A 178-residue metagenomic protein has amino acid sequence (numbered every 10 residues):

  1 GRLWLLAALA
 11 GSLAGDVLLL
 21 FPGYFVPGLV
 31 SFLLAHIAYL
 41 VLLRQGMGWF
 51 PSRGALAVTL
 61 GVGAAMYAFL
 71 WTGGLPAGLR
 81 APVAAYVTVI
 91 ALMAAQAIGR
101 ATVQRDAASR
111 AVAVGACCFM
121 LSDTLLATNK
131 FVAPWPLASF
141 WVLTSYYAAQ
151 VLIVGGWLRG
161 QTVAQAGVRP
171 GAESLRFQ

Functional and structural regions predicted by a protein language model:
G1-Q178: Polytopic alpha-helical membrane-helix bundles and their juxtamembrane interface segments in multi-pass membrane
